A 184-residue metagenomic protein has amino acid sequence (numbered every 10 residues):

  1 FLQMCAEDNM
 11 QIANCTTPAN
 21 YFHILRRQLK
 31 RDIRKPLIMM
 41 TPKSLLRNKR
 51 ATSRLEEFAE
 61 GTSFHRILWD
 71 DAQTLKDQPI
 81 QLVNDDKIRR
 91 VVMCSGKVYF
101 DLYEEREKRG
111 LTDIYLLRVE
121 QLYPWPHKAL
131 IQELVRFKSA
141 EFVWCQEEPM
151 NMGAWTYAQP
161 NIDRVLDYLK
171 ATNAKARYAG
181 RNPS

Functional and structural regions predicted by a protein language model:
F1-M4, P18: Short intrinsically disordered, low-complexity coil segments enriched in acidic
Q3, T52-S184: Thiamine diphosphate
C5-D8, D32, F137-K138: A structural signal for short coil/turn segments at secondary-structure junctions
E7, H23, I88: Residue-level detector of functional hotspots within protein domains
E7-M10, S184: Short beta-alpha connecting loops at secondary-structure transitions that line or flank enzyme active sites
N9-M10, L37, I114, A176: Short, conserved active-site loop motifs that form the nucleotide-linked donor/cofactor pocket
Q11-N84: A contiguous, basic/glycine-rich beta-loop/short-helix subdomain that forms a polymer-engagement track
